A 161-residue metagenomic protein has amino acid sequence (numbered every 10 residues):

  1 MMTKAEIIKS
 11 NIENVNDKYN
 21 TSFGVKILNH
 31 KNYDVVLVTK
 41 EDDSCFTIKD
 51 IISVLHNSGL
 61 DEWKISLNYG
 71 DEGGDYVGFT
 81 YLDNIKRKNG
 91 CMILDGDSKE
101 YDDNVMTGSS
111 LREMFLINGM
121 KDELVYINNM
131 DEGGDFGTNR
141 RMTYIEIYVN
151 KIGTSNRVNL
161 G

Functional and structural regions predicted by a protein language model:
T3-F46, V54-G161: Detector for the mature cores of small, proteolytically processed and post-translationally modified peptide effectors
